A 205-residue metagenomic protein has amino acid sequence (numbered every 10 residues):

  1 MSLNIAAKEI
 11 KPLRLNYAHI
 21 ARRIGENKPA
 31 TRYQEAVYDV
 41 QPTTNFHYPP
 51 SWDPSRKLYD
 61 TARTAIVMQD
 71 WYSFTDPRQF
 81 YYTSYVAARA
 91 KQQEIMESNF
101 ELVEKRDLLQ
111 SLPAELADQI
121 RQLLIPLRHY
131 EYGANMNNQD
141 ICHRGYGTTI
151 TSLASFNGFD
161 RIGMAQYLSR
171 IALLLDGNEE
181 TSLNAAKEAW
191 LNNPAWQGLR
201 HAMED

Functional and structural regions predicted by a protein language model:
M1-Y130: Terminal targeting/low-complexity segments that flank the catalytic cores of oxidoreductases
Y72-P77, A87-D205: Non-heme di-metal
